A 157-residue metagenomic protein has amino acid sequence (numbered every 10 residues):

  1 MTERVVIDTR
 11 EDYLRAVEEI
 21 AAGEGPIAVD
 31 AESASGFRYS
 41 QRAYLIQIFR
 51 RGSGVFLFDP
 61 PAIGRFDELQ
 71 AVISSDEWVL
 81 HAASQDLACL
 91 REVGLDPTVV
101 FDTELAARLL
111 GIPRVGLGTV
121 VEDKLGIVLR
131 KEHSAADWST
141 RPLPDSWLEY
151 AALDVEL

Functional and structural regions predicted by a protein language model:
M1-I27, A31: N-terminal accessory regions of nucleic-acid-interacting proteins
E3-V6, Q47-L157: Active-site-proximal helix-loop-helix substrate-binding element of RNase H-like nuclease domains
G25, R42-Y44, G54: A generic structural signal for short beta-strands and their flanking turns/coil linkers
A28, F37-R38, L45-F49: Non-catalytic, usually N-terminal nucleic-acid engagement modules in DNA/RNA processing proteins
A34: Active-site beta-loop-alpha junctions enriched in small/polar residues
R38-R42, L57-D59: Short, glycine/acidic-enriched capping/hinge loops at junctions between secondary-structure elements
